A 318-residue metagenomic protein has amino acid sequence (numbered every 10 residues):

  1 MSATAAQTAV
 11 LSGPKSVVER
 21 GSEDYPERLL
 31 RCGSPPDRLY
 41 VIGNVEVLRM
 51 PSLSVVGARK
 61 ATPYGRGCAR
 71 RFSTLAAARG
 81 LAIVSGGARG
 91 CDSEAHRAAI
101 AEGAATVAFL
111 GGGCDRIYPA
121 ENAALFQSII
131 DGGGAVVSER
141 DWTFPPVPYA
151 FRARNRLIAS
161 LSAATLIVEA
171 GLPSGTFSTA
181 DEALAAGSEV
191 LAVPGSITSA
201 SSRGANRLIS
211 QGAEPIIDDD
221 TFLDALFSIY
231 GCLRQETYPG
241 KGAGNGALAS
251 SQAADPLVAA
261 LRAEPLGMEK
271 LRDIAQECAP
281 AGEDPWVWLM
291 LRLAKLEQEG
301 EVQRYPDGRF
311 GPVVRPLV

Functional and structural regions predicted by a protein language model:
M1: N-terminal phosphate-binding or glycine-rich loops at protein starts, especially the Walker A/P-loop of NTPases
A5-V318: Glycine-biased, small-residue-rich flexible motifs in mid-sequence functional cores and linkers
